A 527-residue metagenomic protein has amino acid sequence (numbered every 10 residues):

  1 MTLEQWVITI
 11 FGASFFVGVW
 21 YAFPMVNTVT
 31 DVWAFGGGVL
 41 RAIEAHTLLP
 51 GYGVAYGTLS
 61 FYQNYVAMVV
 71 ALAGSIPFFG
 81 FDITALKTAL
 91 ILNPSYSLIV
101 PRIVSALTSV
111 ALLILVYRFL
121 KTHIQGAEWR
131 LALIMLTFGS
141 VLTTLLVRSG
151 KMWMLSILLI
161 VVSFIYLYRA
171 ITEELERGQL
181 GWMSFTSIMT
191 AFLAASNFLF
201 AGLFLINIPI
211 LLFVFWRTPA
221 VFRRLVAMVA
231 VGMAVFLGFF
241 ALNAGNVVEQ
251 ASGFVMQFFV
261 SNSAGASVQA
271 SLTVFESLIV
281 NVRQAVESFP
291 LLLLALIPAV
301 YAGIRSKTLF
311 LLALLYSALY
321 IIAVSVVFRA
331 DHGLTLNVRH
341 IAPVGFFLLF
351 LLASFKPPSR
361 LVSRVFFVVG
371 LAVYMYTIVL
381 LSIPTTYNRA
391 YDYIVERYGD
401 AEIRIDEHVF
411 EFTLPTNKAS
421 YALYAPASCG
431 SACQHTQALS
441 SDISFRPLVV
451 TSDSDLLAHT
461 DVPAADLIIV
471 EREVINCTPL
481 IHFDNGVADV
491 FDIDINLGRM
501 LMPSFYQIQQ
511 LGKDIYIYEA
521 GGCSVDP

Functional and structural regions predicted by a protein language model:
L3-W33, E44-T47, V231-V247, Y320-S325 (+1 more regions): Transmembrane signal-anchor helices characteristic of membrane glycosylation enzymes that use polyprenol
T9-A13, L131-T137, F185-T190, M228-M233 (+2 more regions): Transmembrane alpha-helix segments characteristic of polytopic inner-membrane glycan-assembly/cell-envelope
V19-W20, V26, R364-D514, A520-S524: Catalytic lumenal/periplasmic loop and adjoining terminal transmembrane helix of membrane glycan-assembly enzymes
A111-Y117, L212-P219, V286-S317, R364 (+1 more regions): Hydrophobic, aromatic-rich transmembrane alpha-helices and their immediate juxtamembrane boundary segments
V147, M152-S156, G202, L311-Y316 (+1 more regions): Hydrophobic/aromatic-rich transmembrane helices and adjacent perimembrane loops
I165-R177, G202-A234, Y301-R305: Perimembrane helix-loop-helix junctions
L180-G181, T186-I188, V229-A234, S306-F310 (+2 more regions): Signature aromatic-anchored transmembrane alpha helix within multi-pass, membrane-resident enzymes that catalyze glycan
I206, R224-F275, V282-L294: Membrane-lumen/periplasm interface segments of specific transmembrane helices in polyprenyl phosphate-linked
